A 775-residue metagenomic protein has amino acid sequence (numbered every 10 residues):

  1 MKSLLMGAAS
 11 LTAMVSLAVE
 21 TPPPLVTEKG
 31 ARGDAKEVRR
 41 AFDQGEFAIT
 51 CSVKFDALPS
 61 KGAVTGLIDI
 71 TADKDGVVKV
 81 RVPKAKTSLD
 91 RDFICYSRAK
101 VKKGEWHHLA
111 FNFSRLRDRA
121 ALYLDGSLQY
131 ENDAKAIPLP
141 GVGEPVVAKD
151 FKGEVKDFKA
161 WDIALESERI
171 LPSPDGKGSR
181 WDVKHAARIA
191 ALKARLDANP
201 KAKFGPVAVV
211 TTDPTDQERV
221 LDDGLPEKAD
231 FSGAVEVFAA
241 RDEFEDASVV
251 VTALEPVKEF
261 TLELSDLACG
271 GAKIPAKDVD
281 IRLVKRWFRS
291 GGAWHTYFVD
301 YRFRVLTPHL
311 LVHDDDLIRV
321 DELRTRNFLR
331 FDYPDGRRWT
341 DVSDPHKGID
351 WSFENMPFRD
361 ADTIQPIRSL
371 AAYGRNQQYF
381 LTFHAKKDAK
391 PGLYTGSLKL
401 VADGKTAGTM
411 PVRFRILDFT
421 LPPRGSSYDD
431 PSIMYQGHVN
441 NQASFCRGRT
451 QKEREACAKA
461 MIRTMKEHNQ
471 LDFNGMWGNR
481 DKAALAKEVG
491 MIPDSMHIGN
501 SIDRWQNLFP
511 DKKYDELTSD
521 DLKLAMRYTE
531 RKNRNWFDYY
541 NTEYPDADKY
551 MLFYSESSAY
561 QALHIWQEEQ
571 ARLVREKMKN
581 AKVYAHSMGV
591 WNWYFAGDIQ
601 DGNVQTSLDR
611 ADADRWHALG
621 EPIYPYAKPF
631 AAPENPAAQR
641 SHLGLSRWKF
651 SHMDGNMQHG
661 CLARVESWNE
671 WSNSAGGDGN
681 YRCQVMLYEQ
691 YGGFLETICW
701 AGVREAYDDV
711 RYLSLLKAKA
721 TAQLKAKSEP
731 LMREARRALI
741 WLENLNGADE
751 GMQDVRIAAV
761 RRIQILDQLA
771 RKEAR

Functional and structural regions predicted by a protein language model:
T21-P24, E28-K29, A121-Y123, E154-A190: Extended recognition patches within non-cytosolic domains
R32-L89, K103, D118-R119, V155 (+1 more regions): Extracellular glycan-recognition modules
W106-F113, L122: Short tryptophan-centered beta-strand motifs in secreted/extracellular beta-sheet-rich domains of glycan-recognition
Q129-A160: Flexible glycan-contacting loops in extracellular carbohydrate-active proteins
D197-L254: Beta-sheet-dominated interaction scaffolds and their linkers
A268, W287-R289, F303-P308, H313-A371 (+6 more regions): Aromatic-lined carbohydrate-binding surfaces of glycoside hydrolases
A525, T529, N533-A562, Q567 (+2 more regions): Catalytic domains of carbohydrate-active enzymes that cleave complex glycans
G597-G676: Catalytic-core region of carbohydrate-active enzymes that cleave or remodel glycosidic bonds
